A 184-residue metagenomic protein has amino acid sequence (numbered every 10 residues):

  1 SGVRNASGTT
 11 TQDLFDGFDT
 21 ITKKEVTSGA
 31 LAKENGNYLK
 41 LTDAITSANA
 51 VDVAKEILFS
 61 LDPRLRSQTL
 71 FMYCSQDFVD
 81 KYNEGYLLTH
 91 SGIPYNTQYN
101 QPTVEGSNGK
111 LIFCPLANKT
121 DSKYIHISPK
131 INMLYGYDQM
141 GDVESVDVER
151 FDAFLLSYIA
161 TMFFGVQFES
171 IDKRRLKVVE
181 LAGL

Functional and structural regions predicted by a protein language model:
S1, S75, E169-S170: Residue-level signal for threonine
S1-L14: Short, glycine/acidic-rich hinge or "gate" loops at secondary-structure transitions that mediate conformational
S7, D43-T46, F71: Generic alpha-helical structural element
Q12-A48, D52, D80-L184: Sequence/fold signature of self-assembling virion shell proteins
S47-P63: A Trp-anchored, charged/polar loop motif used as the substrate-binding/catalytic surface of acyl/ester-handling
Q68-F78: Beta-edge loop/turn motif
